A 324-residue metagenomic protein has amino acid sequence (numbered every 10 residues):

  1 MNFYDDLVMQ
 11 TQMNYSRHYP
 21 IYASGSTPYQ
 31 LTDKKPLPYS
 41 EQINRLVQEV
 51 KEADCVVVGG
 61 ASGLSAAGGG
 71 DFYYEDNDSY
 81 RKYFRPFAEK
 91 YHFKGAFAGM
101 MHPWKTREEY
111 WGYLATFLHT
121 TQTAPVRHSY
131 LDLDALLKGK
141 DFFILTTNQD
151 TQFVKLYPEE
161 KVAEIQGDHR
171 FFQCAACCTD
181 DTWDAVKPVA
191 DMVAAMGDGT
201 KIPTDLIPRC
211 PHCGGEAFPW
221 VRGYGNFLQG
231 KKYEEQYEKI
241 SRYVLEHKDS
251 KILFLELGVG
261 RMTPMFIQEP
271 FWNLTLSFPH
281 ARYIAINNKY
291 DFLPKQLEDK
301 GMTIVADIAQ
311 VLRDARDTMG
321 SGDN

Functional and structural regions predicted by a protein language model:
M1-N324: Conserved catalytic alpha/beta core of Sir2/sirtuin-type deacylases, generalized to analogous enzyme cores that bind
